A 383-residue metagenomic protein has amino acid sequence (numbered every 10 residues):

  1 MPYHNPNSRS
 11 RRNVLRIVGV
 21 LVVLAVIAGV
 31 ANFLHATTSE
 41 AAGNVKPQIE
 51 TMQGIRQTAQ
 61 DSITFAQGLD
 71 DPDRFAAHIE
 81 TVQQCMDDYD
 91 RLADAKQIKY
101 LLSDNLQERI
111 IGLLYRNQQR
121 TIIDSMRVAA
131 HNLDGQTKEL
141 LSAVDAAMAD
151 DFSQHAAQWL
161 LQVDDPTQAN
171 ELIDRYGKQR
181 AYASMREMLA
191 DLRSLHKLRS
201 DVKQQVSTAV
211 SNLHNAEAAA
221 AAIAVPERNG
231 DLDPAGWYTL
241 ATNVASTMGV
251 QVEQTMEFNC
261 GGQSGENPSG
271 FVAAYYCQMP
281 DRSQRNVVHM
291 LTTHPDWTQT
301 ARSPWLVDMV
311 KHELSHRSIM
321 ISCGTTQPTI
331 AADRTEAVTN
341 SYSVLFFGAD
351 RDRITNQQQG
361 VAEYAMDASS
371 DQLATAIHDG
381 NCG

Functional and structural regions predicted by a protein language model:
M1-L15: Terminal targeting segments of Actinobacterial cell-envelope proteins
R12, I17-V225: Amphipathic alpha-helical assembly segments used for oligomerization, scaffolding, or translocation
D73-A76, D231-A235, T300-W305, M309 (+1 more regions): Soluble non-cytosolic domains of exported or imported proteins
A221-N286: Auxiliary, metal-adjacent structural segments of Zn-dependent hydrolase domains
G265-W305, R317-I321: Active-site scaffold of zinc-dependent metalloenzymes
P304-G324, T339-N340, V344: Active-site recognition of the HExxH zinc-binding catalytic motif
T329-D371: Post-HExxH zinc-binding segment in Zn-dependent metallohydrolases
A374-G383: Pan-zinc metallopeptidase signature
